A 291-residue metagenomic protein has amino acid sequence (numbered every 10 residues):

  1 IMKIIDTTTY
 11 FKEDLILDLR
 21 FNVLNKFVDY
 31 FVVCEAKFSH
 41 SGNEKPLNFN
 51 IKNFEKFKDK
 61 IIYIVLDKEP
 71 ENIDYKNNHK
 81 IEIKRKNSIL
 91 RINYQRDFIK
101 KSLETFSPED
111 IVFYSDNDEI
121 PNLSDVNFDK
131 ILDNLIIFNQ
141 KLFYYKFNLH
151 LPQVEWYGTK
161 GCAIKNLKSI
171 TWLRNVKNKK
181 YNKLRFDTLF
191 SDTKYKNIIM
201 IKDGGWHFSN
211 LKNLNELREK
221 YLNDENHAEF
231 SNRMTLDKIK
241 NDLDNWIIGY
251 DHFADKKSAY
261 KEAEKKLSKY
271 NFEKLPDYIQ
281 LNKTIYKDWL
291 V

Functional and structural regions predicted by a protein language model:
I1-K26, E273, L281-V291: N-proximal low-complexity "stem/linker" segments adjacent to membrane-targeting elements
K3-I5, Y30, I111-F113: Structural motif
I4, D59-I61, L135, I198: Short, conserved active-site loop motifs that form the nucleotide-linked donor/cofactor pocket
E13-K26, Y30-V33, H40-F49: Short, well-formed alpha-helical segments that are part of the catalytic scaffolds of diverse glycosyltransferases
V28, K58, E109, L132-D133: Short, well-ordered alpha-helix to beta-strand connector turns
F38-Y114, L123: Active-site-proximal specificity loops/subdomain of glycosyltransferases
E119-F230, M234: Conserved catalytic core of nucleotide-sugar-dependent glycosyltransferases
T193-V291: C-terminal accessory extensions appended to soluble enzyme cores
